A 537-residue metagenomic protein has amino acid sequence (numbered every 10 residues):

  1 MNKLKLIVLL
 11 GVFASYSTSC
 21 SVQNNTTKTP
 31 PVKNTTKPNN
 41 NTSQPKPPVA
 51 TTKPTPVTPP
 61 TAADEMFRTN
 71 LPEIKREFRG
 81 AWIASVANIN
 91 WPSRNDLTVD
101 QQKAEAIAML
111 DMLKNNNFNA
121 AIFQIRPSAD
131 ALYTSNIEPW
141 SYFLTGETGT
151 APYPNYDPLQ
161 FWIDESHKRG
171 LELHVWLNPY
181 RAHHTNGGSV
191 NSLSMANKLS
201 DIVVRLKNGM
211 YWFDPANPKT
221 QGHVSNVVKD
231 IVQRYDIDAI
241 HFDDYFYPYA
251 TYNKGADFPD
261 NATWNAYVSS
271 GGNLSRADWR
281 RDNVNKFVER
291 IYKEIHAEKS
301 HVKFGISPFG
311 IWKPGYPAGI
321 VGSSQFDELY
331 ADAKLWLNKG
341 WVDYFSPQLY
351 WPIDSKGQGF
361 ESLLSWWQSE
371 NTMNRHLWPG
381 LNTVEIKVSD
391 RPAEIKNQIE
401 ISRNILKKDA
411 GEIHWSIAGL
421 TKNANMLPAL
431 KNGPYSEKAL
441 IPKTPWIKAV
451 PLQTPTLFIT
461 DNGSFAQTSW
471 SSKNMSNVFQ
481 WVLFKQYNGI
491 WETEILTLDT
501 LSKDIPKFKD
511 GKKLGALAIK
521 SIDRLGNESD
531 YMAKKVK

Functional and structural regions predicted by a protein language model:
F67-N70, K75-G80, F118-A129, P158-V204 (+3 more regions): Glycine-rich, aromatic-flanked loop segments that form ligand/cofactor-binding clefts across common enzyme folds
R76, A84, N88-A104, V175-R234: Active-site-adjacent "subsite" loops/lids of carbohydrate-active enzymes
A104-D130, Y235: Catalytic domains of carbohydrate-active enzymes, especially glycoside hydrolases
F118, R126, L199-W341, Y350: Polysaccharide-binding and catalytic clefts of secreted carbohydrate-active enzymes
Y330-K356, W367-I447: Substrate-binding cleft of secreted/luminal carbohydrate-active enzymes
S464-S476: Conserved aromatic anchor
K473-T493, L514: Solvent-exposed loop/turn segments flanking beta-strands in beta-repeat/beta-sandwich domains
I505-E528: Beta-strand-rich modules
